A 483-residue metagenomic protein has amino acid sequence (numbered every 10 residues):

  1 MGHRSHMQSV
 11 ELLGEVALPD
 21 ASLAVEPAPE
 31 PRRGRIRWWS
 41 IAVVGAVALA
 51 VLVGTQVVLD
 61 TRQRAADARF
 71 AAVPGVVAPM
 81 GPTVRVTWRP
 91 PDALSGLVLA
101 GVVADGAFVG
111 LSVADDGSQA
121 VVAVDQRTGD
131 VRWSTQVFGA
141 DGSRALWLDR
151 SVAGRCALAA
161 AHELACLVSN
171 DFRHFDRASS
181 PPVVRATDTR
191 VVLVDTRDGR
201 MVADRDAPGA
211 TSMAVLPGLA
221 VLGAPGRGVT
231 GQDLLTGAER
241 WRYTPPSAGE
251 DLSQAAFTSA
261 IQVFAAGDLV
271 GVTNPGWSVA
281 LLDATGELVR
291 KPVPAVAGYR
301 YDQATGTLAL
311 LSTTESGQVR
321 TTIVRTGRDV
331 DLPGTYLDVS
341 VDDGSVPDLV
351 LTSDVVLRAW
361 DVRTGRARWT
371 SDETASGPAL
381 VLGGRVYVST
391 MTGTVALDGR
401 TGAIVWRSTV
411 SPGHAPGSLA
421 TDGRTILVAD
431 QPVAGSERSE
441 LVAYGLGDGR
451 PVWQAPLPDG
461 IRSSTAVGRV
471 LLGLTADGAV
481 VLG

Functional and structural regions predicted by a protein language model:
G2-G483: Secretory-pathway ectodomains
